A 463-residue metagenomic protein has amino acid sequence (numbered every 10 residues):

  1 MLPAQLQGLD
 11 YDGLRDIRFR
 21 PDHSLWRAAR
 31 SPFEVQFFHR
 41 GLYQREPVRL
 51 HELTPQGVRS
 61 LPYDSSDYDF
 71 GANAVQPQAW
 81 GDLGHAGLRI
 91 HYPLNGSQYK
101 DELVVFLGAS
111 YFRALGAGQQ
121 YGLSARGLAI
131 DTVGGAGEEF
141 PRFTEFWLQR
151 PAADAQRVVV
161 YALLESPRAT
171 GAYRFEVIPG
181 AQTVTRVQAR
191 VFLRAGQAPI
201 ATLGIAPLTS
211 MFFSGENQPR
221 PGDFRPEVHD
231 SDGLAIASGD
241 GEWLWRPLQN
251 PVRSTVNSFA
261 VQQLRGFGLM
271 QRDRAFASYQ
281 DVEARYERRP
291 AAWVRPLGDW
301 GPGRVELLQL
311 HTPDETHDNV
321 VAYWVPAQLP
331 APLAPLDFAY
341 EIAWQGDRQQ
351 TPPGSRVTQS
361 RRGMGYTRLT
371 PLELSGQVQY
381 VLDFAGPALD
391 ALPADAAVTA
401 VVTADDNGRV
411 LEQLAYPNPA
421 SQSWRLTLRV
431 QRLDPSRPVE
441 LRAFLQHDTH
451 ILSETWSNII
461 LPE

Functional and structural regions predicted by a protein language model:
M1-G135: Solvent-exposed N-terminal domain segments of exported/luminal and surface proteins
M1-Y11, I17-R20, F38, S278-E463: Terminal accessory/anchoring regions of large secretory-pathway or extracellular enzymes
D12, V105-L107, A201-P335, A343 (+1 more regions): A contiguous, surface-exposed recognition patch within enzymatic or periplasmic domains that forms
V48-L53, G268, A292, A443: Short polybasic amphipathic segments
L61, G171, Q197-P207, Q280 (+2 more regions): Short, hydrophobic/aromatic beta-strand segments
G122-G180, G301-P313, H317: Extended, loop-rich substrate-binding clefts of extracytoplasmic carbohydrate-active enzymes
R174-R225, V357: Acidic (Asp/Glu-rich), glycine- and aromatic
